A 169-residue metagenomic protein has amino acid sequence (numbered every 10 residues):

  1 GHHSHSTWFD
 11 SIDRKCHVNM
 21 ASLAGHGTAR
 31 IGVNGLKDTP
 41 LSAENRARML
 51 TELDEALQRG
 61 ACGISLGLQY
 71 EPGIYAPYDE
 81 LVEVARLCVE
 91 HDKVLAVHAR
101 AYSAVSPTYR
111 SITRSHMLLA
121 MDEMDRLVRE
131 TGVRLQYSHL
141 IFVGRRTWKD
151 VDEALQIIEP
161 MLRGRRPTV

Functional and structural regions predicted by a protein language model:
G1-L66, D92, R165: Divalent-metal coordination cores built from histidine and acidic residues
I64-V169: Active-site core of metal-dependent hydrolases
